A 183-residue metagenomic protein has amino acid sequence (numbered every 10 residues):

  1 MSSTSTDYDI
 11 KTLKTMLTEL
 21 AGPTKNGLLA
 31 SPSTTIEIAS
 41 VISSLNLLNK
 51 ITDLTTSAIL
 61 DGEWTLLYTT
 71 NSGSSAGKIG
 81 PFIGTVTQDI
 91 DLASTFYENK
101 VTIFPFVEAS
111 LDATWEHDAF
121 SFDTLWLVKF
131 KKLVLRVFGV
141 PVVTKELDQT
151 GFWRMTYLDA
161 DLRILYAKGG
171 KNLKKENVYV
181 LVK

Functional and structural regions predicted by a protein language model:
M1-S3: N-terminal mitochondrial targeting presequence
S5-K183: Soluble ligand-binding/transfer domains with enclosed cavities or grooves
